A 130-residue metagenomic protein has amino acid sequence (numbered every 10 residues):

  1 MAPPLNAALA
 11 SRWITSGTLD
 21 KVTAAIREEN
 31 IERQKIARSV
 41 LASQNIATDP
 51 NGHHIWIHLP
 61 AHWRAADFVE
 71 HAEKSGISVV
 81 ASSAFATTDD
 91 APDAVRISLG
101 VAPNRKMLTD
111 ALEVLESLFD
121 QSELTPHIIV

Functional and structural regions predicted by a protein language model:
M1-N6: Active-site C-terminal subdomain of aminotransferase-like
W13-R38, R64: Structural signature of PLP-dependent enzymes
T15, H58-P60, G100-A102: Residue-level recognition of strand-loop junctions within catalytic nucleotide-signaling folds
R27-R38, I46-L59, F68: Conserved glycine-rich beta-strand-loop-beta hairpin in the small C-terminal domain of fold type I
K74-S75, D90-V130: PLP-dependent enzyme catalytic core of the Aspartate aminotransferase-like
S78: Residue-level detector of anion-binding/catalytic polar loops
